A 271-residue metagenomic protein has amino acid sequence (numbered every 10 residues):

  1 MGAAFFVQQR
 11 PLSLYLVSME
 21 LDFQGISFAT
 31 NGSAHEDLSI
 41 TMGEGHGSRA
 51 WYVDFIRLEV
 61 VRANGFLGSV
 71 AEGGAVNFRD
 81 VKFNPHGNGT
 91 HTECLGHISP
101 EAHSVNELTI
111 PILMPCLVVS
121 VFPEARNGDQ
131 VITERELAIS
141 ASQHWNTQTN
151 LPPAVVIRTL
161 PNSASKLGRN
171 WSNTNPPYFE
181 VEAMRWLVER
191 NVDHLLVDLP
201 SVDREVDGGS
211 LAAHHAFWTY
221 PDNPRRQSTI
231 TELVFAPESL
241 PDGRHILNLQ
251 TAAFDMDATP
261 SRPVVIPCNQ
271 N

Functional and structural regions predicted by a protein language model:
F5-F6, Y15: Aromatic (phenylalanine/tyrosine) cluster motif
Q9-R10: Cationic, low-complexity basic patches in intrinsically disordered or flexible, solvent-exposed regions
L14-N271: Active-/binding-site microenvironments in catalytic and ligand-binding cores
